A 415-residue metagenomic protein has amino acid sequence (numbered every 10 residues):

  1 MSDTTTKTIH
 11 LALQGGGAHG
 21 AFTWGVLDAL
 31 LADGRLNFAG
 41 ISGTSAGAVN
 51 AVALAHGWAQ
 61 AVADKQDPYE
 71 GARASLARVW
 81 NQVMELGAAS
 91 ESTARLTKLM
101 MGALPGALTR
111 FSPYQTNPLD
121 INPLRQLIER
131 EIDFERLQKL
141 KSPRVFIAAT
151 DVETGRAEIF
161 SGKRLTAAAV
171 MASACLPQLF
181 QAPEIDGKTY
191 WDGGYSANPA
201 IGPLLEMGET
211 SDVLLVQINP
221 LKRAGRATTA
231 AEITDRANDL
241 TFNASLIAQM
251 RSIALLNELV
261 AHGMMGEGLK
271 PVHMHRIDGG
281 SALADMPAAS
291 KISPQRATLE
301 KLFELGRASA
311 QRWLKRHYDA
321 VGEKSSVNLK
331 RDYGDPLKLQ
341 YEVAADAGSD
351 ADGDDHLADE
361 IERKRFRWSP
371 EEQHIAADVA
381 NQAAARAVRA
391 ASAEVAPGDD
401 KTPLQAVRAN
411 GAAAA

Functional and structural regions predicted by a protein language model:
M1-I9, S142-P143, V152-E153: Small-residue-rich anion-binding loops in enzyme active sites
T5-A12, G17-N122, Q126-I128, R164-A172 (+4 more regions): Patatin-like phospholipase
I41-S42, L215-Q217: Short internal beta-strands
A89-V216, R223-G225, M265-P287, K291-S309 (+3 more regions): Active-site-adjacent alpha/beta core region of enzyme catalytic domains
P123, I128, L259-V379, A384 (+2 more regions): C-terminal helical/tail subdomains of lipid-metabolizing enzymes
T228-A254: Acidic, Ser/Thr-rich peripheral helices and adjacent loops at domain boundaries
